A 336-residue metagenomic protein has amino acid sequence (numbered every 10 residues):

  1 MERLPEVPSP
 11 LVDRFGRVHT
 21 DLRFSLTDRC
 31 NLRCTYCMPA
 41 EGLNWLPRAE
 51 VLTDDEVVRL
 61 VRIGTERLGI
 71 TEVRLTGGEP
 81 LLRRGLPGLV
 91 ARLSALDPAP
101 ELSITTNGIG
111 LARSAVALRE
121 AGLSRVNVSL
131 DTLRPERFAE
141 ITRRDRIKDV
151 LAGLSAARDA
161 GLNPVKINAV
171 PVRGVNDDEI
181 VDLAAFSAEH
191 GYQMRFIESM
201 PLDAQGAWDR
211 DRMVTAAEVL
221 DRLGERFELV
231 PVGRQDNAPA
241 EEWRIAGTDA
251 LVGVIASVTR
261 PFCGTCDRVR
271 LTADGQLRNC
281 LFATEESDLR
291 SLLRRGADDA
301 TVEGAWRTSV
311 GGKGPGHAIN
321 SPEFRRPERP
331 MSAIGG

Functional and structural regions predicted by a protein language model:
M1-L22, V181, A185-E189, S199-G336: Auxiliary Fe-S-binding modules of radical SAM enzymes
E2-H19, T35-Y36, I70-R74, A112-A117 (+1 more regions): Conserved N-terminal glycine/acidic-rich loop preference
R14-D55: Canonical Radical SAM [4Fe-4S] cluster-binding loop centered on the CxxxCxxC motif and its immediate flanking residues
D28-C30, M38-E41, L130-T132, E198 (+1 more regions): Short, small-residue-rich loop/turn micro-motifs
L32, P135-E136, P261, S287: Glycine-centered loop/turn positions within well-structured domains that cap or flank conserved ligand/cofactor-binding
R33, C37, R83, E136 (+3 more regions): Residues that scaffold the ATP/ADP-binding catalytic core of kinase and kinase-like folds
G42-P47, R134-I141, D203-A207, D288-R290: A short acidic, helix-capping loop that chelates divalent metal ions and anchors anionic groups
V51, V57-R74, E79, R83-I197: Radical SAM/AdoMet-radical enzyme domain recognition
